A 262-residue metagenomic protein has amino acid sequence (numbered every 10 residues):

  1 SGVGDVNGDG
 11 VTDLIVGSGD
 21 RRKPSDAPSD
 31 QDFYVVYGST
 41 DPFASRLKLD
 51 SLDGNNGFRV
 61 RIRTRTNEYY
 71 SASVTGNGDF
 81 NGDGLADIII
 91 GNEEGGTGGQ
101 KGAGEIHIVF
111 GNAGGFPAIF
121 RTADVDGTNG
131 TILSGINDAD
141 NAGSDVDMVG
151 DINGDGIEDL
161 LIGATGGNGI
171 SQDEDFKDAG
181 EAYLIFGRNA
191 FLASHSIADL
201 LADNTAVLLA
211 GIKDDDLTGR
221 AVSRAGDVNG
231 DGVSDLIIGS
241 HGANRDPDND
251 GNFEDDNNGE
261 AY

Functional and structural regions predicted by a protein language model:
S1-Y262: Conserved beta-strand/short-helix segments that make up beta-rich extracellular adhesion/recognition modules
